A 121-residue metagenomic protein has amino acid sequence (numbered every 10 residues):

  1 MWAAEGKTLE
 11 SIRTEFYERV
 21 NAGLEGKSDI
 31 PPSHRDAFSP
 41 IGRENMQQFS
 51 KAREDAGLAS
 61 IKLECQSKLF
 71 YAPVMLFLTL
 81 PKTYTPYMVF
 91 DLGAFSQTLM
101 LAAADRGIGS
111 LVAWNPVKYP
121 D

Functional and structural regions predicted by a protein language model:
M1-D121: Acidic, surface-exposed loops and disordered segments
